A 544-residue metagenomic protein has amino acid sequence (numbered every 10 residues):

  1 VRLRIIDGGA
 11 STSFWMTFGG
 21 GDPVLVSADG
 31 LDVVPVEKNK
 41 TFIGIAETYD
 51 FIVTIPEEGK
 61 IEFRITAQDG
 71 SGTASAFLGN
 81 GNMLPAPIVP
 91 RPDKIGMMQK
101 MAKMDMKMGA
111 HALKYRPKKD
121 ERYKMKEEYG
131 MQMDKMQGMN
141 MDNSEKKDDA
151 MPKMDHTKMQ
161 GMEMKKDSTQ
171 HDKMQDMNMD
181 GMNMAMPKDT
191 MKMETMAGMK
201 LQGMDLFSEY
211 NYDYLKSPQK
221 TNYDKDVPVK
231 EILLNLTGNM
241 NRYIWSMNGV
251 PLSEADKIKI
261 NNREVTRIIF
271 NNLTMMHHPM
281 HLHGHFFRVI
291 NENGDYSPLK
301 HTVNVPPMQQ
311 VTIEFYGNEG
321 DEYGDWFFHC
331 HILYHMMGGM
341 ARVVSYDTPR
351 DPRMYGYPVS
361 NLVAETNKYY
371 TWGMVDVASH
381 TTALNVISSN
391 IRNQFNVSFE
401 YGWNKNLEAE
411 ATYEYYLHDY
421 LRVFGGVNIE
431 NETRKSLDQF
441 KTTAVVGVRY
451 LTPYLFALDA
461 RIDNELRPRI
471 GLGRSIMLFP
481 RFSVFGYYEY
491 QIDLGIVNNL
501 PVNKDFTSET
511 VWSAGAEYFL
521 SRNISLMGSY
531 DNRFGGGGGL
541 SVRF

Functional and structural regions predicted by a protein language model:
V1, I6-D7, P87-M276, F286: Edge beta-strand plus adjacent loop/short-helix module at the start of the mature soluble/periplasmic domain
V1-F18, G44-A67, Q219-G238, S253-L282 (+2 more regions): Beta-strand cores of secreted/periplasmic/IMS beta-sandwich domains, seen most often in copper-related folds
V1-K124, N293-N304: Histidine- and aromatic-rich segments of cupredoxin/plastocyanin-like copper-binding domains
L234, V363-T382, S388-F399, L494 (+1 more regions): Transmembrane beta-strand segments of Gram-negative outer membrane beta-barrel proteins
V375-S379, V397-Y401, G425-I429, A460-N464 (+2 more regions): Transmembrane beta-barrel strands of outer-membrane/channel proteins
V377, S388-N390, Y413-Y415, V448-Y450 (+6 more regions): Residue-level signature of outer-membrane beta-barrel architecture
T382, I391-N396, D419-G425, T452-L458 (+4 more regions): Repeated loop/turn-to-beta-strand initiation elements of outer-membrane beta-barrel proteins
V446, A514, R533-F544: Outer-membrane beta-barrel "beta-signal"
